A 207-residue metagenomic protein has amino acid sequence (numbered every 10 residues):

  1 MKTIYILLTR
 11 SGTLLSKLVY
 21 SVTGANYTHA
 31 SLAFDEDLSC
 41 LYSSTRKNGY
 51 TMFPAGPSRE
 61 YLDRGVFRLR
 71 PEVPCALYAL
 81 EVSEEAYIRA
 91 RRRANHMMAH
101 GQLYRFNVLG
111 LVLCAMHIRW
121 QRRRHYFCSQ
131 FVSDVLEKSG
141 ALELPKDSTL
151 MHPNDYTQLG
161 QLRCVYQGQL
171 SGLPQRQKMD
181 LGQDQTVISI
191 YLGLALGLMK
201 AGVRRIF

Functional and structural regions predicted by a protein language model:
M1-F207: Cysteine-nucleophile amide-bond enzymes
